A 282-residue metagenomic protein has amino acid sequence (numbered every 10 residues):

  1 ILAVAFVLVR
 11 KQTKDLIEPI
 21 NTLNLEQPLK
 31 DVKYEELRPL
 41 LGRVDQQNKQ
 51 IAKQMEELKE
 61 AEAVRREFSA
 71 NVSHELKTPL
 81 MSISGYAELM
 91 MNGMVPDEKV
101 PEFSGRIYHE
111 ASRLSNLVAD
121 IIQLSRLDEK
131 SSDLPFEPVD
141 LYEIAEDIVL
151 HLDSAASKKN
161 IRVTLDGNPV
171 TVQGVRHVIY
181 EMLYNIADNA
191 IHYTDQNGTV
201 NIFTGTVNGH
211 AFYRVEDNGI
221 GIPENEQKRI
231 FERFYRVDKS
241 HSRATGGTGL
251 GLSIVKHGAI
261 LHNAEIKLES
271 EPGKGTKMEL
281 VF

Functional and structural regions predicted by a protein language model:
I1-S69, S84-M91, P96, R126 (+5 more regions): Membrane-proximal HAMP signal-relay module
H109-S115: Short alpha-helical segment of the dimerization/phosphotransfer core of two-component systems
E129-L134, G167, T171-H177: Conserved micro-motifs of the catalytic ATP-binding
P135-L150, V163: A conserved beta-strand-to-alpha-helix junction within the catalytic ATP-binding
A190-I191: Short helix-loop "hinge" at the ATP-lid/N-box region of the Bergerat-fold HATPase_c
Q196, N263-A264: Conserved glycine-rich
N197-G209: Short beta-strand/loop element within the Bergerat-fold HATPase_c
I222-R236, K256: Short conserved segment of the HATPase_c
